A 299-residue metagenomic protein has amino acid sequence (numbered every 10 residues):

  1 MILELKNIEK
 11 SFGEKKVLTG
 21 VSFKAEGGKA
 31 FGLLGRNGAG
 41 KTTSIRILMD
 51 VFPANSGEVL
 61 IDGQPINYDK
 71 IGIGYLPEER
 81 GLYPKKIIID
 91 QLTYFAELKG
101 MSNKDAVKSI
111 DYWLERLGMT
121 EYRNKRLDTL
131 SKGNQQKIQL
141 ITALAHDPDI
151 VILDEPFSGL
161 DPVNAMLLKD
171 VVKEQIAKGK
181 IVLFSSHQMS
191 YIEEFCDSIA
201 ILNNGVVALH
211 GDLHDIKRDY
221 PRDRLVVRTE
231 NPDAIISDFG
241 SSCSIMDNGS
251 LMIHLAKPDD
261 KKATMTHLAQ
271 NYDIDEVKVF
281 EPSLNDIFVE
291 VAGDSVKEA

Functional and structural regions predicted by a protein language model:
M1-E9, D294-A299: ABC-family P-loop ATPase nucleotide-binding domain
L3, K10-N203: ABC transporter nucleotide-binding domains
K6, E26, R228-E230, H254-A256 (+1 more regions): A structural detector for beta-sheet-dominated domains
Y68, Y83, S190, A208 (+3 more regions): Short alpha-helical
K70, Y220, A292: Short, flexible helix/strand-to-coil boundary loops that buttress conserved ligand/catalytic motifs in alpha/beta
G118, S241-S244, D273-K278: A short linear hydrophobic-aromatic micro-motif
D170-A256: ABC transporter nucleotide-binding domain
A256-A299: C-terminal coupling/interaction segments
